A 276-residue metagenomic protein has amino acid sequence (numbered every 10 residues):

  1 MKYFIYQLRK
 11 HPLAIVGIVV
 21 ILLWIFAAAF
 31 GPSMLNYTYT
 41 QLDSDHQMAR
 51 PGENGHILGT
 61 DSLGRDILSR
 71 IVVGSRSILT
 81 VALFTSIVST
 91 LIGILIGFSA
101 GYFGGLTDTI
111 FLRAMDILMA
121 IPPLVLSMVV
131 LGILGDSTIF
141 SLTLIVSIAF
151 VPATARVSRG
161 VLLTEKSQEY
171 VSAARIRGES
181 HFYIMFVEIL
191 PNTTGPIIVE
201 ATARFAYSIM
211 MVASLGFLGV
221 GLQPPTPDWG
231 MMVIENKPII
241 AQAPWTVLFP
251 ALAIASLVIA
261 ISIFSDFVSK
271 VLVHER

Functional and structural regions predicted by a protein language model:
M1-T40, A114, T193: N-terminal signal-anchor/first transmembrane alpha helix
L8-V20, L79, L83, A241-L248: Membrane-interface helix starts
V19, A27-S62, V220-T226: Hydrophobic alpha-helical transmembrane segments of membrane transport/permease proteins and related membrane-embedded
I57, I67, L91, G101-T107 (+1 more regions): Generic hydrophobic transmembrane alpha-helix motif, especially the helices
I67-Y102: Transmembrane alpha-helix signature in integral membrane proteins
L131-I133, G160-L162, M211-A253: Glycine-rich helix-loop "coupling/hinge" segments at transmembrane-helix boundaries in multipass transporters
T138, A149, G195-A203, P244-R276: C-terminal transmembrane helix and the adjacent membrane-cytosol boundary/short C-terminal tail of inner/organellar
